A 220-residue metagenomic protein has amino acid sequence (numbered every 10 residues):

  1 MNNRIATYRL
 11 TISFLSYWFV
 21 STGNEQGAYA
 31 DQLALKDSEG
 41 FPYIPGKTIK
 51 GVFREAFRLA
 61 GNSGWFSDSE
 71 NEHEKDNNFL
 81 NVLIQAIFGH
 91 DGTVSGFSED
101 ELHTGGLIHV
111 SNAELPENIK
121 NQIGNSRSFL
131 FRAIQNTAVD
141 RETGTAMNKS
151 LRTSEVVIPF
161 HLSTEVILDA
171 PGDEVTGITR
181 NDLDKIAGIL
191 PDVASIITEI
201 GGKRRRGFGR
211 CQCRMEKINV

Functional and structural regions predicted by a protein language model:
M1-T137, M147, R152-V220: RNA-binding basic/glycine-rich loop and surface signature characteristic of RAMP-family CRISPR effectors
